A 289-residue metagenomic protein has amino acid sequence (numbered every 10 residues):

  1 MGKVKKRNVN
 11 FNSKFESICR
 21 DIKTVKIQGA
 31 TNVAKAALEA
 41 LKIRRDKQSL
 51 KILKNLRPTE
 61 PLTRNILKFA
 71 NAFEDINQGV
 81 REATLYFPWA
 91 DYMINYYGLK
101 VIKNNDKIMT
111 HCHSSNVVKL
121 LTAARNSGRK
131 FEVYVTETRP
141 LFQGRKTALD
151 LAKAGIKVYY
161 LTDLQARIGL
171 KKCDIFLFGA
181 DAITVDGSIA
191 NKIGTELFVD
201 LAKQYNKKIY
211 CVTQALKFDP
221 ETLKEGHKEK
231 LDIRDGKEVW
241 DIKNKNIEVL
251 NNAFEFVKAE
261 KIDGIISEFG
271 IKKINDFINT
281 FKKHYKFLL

Functional and structural regions predicted by a protein language model:
M1-V80: Long amphipathic alpha-helical segments
N8-V9, L85, Y134-V135, T184-D186: Short, contiguous strand/loop micro-motifs
F11-N12, I27, R45, K107-M109 (+2 more regions): Short, glycine-rich nucleotide/cofactor-binding loops
N12, E16, T31, K35 (+11 more regions): Electropositive phosphate-/nucleotide-binding environments in soluble metabolic enzymes
A34-K35, H111, C211-V212: Short beta-strand segments at enzyme active-site cores
K42-R44, A123-S127, V199-K208: Alpha-helix C-terminal capping segments
N71-M109, V117, T122, R129-F176: Ligand-binding beta-strand-loop-alpha-helix segment within the catalytic cores of soluble metabolic enzymes
T136-L289: Conserved phosphate- and dinucleotide-binding cores of soluble alpha/beta proteins, encompassing both enzyme active
